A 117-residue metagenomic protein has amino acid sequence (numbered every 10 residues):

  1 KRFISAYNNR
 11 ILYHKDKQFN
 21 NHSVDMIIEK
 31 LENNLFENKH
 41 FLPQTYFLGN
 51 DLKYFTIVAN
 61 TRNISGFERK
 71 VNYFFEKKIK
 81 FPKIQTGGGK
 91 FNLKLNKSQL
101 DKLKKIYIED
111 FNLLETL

Functional and structural regions predicted by a protein language model:
K1-K94, S98, K102: PAPS-dependent sulfotransferase catalytic domain
L103, L113: Conserved SAM-binding loop
